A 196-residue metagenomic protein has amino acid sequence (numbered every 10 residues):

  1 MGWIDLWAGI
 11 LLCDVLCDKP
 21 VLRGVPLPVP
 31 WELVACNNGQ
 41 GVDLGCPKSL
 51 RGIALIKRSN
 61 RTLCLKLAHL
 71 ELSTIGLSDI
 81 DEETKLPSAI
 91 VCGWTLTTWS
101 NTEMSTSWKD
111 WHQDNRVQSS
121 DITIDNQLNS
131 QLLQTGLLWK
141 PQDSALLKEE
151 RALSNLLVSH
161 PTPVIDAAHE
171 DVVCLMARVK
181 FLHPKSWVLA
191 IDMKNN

Functional and structural regions predicted by a protein language model:
M1-I4, L12, R51-G52, R61-I75 (+1 more regions): Short beta-strand elements that form the blades of beta-propeller/WD-repeat-like and other beta-sheet-rich scaffold
G2-C36, Q40-K57: Loop-centered beta-sheet repeat module
I4, S59, L157, I165-H169 (+1 more regions): Intrinsically disordered, low-complexity regulatory regions enriched in Ser/Pro/Gly/Thr and acidic residues
D5, V29-W31, E71, N115 (+2 more regions): Short, flexible loop/turn elements at secondary-structure junctions
W7-P26, D79-H112, K185-N196: Beta-propeller blade signature
Q40-G136: Long, well-ordered mid-to-C-terminal structural blocks that present hydrophobic/aromatic surfaces
W108-C174: A surface-exposed beta-alpha-beta supersecondary segment
